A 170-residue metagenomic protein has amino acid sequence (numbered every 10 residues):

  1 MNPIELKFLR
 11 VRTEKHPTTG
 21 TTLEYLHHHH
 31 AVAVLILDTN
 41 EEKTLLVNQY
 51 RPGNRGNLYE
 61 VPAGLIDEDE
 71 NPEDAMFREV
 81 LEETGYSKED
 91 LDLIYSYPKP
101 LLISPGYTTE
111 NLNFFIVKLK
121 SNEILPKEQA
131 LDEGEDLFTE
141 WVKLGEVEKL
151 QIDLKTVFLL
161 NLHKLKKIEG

Functional and structural regions predicted by a protein language model:
M1-N40: Acidic, metal-coordinating catalytic segment for phosphate/diphosphate chemistry, firing primarily on the Nudix
F8, H28, T108-T109, E133: A short, structural micro-pattern
R12, H30-V32, E110-N113, L137: Change "...and in nucleic-acid phosphodiester-cleaving endonucleases..." to "...and in nucleic-acid processing enzymes
H16, A63, V117-L119, L144: Active-site donor-binding loop signature of nucleotide-sugar glycosyltransferases
L26-H28, A33-L35, K43-E82, L131-E133: Conserved Nudix-box catalytic region and its N-terminal flanking loop in Nudix hydrolases and closely related
L37-T39, G85-E128, E146-E148, H163-L165: Active-site segment of metal-dependent pyrophosphate-handling enzymes, primarily the Nudix hydrolase catalytic core
N54-N57, E68, Y97, N113-I116 (+1 more regions): Nudix hydrolase/Nudix homology domain
